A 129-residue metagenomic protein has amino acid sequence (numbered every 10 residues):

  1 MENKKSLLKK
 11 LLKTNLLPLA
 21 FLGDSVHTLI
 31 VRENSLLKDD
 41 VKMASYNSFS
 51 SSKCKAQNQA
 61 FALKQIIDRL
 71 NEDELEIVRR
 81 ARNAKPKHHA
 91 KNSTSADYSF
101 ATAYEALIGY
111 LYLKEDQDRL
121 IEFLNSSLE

Functional and structural regions predicted by a protein language model:
M1-E129: Double-stranded RNA-binding/processing signature
